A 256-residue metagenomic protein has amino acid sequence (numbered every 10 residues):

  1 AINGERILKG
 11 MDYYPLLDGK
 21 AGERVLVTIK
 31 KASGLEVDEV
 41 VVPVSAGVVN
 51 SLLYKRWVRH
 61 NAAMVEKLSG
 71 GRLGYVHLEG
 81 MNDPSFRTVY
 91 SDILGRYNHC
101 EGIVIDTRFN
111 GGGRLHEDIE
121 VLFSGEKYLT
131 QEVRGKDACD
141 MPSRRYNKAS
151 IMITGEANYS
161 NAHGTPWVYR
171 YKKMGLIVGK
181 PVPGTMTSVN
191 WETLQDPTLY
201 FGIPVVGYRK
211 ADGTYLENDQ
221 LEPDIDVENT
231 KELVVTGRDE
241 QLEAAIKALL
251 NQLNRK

Functional and structural regions predicted by a protein language model:
A1: Phosphate-binding active sites in nucleotide-utilizing proteins
G4-D196, L233-Q241, K247-R255: Cleft-lining beta-strand/loop regions that shape enzyme active-site pockets
A63, N158-S160, Q195-D226: Metal-dependent DNA phosphodiester-chemistry modules and their immediately adjacent helices/loops in DNA-processing
D226-V234: Short secondary-structure boundary motifs at beta->alpha junctions and helix caps
E228, I246-K247: Extracellular low-complexity, Gly/Ser/Thr-rich intrinsically disordered linkers and protease-sensitive activation/hinge
